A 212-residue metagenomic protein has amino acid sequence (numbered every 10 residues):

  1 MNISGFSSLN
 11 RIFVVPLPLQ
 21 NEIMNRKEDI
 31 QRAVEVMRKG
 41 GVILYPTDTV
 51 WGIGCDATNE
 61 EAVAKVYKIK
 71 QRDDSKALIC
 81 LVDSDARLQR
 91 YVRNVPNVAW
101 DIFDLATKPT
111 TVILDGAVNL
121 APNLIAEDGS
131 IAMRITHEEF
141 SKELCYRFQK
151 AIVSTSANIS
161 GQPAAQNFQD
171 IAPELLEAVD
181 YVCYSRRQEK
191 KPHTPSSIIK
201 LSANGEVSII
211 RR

Functional and structural regions predicted by a protein language model:
F13, P18-R212: Active-site-adjacent structural elements in enzyme catalytic cores
